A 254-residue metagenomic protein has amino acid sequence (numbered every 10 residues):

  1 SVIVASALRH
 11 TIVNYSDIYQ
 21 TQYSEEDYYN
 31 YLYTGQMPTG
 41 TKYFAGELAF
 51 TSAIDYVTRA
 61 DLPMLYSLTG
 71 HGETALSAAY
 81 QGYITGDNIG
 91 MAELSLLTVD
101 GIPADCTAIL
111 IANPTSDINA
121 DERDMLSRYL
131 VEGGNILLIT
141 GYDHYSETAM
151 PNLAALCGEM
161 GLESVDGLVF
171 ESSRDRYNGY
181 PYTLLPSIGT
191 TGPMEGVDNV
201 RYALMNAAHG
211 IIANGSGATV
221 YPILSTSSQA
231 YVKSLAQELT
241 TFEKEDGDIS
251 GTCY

Functional and structural regions predicted by a protein language model:
S1-Y254: Short, surface-exposed patches at the edges or C-terminal ends of soluble domains, predominantly
